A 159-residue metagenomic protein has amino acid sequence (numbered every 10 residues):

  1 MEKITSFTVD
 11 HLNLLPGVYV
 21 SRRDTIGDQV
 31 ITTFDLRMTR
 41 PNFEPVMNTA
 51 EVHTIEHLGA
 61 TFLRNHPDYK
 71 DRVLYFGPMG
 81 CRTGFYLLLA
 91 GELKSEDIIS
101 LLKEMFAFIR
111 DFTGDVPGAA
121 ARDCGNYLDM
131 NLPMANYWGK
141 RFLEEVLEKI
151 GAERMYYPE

Functional and structural regions predicted by a protein language model:
M1-N42, Y156-E159: Non-catalytic terminal extensions that flank enzyme cores
T25-I26, F76-P78: A general structural signal for short secondary-structure junctions and capping/turn motifs
I31-N65, Y75-F76: Active/ligand-binding-proximal structured segments within catalytic/core domains that scaffold catalytic residues
F34-L36, F85-L89: Short, well-ordered beta-strand elements
H57-D68, K103-A107, D111: Short, intrinsically disordered, mixed-charge
L63-V73, K94-D97: Short, solvent-exposed secondary-structure capping/transition elements
P78-G84: Short, conserved phosphate-binding/catalytic loop or strand-edge motifs used in phosphoryl-/nucleotidyl-transfer
L88-E159: Acidic/histidine-enriched segments that form metal/cofactor-coordinating and catalytic pocket/exosite environments
